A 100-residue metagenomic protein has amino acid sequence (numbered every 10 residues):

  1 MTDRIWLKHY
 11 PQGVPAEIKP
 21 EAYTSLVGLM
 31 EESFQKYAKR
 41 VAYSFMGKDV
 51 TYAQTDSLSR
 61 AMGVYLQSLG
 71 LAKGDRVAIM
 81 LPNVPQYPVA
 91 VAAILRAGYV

Functional and structural regions predicted by a protein language model:
M1-Y23: Flexible, non-catalytic linker and terminal segments flanking ANL/adenylate-forming cores
I18-A22, E31, K39-A92: Conserved AMP-binding/adenylate-forming core of the ANL superfamily
L26: Conserved donor sugar-nucleotide recognition element shared by glycan-biosynthetic enzymes
L95: Anion (oxyanion) recognition and catalysis
G98: Structured binding elements
